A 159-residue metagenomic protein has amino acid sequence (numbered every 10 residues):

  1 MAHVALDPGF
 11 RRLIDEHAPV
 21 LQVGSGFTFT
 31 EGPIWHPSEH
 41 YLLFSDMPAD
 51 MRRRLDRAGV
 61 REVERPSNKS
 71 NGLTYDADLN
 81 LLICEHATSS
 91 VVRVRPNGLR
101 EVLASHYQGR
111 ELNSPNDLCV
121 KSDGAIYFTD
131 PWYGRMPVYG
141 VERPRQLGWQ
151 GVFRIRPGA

Functional and structural regions predicted by a protein language model:
M1-A159: Sequence-structural signature of mature extracellular/luminal beta-sheet repeat domains, prominently beta-propellers
